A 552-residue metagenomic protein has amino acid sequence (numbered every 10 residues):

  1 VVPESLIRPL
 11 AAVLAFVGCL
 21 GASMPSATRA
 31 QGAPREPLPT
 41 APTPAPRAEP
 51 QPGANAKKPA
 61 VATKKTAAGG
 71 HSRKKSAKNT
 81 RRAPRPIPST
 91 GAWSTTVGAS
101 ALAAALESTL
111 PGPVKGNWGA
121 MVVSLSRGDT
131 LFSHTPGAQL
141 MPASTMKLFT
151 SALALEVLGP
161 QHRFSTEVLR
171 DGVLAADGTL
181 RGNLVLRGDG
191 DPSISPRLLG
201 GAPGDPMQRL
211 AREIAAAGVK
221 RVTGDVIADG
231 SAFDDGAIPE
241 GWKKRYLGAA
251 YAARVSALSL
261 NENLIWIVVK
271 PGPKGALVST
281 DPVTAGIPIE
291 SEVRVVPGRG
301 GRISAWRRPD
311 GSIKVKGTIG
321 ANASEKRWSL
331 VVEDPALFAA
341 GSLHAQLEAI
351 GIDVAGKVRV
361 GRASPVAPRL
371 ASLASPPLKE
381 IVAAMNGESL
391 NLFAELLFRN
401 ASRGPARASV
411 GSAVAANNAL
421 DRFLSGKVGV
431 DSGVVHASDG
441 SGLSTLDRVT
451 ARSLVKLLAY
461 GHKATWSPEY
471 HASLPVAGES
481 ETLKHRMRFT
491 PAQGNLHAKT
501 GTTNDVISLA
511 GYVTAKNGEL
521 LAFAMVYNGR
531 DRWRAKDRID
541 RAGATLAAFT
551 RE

Functional and structural regions predicted by a protein language model:
V1-A33: Sec-dependent N-terminal signal peptides
Q31-E49, K57-K58, K65, G69-P111 (+4 more regions): Conserved serine DD-peptidase/penicillin-binding transpeptidase domain and beta-lactam-recognizing active-site
L110-H134, R359: A short, well-structured edge-of-sheet supersecondary motif
A120-V122, T166-V168, A510: Short beta-strand scaffold segments in enzyme catalytic cores
G128, K147-A154, V226, L258 (+6 more regions): Residue-level preference for non-acidic, small/hydrophobic
L131-S133, D205, E388, F398-E552: Small-residue-rich helix-loop
S133-L153, V157: Short active-site loop at a secondary-structure junction that contains or immediately precedes the catalytic residue(s)
